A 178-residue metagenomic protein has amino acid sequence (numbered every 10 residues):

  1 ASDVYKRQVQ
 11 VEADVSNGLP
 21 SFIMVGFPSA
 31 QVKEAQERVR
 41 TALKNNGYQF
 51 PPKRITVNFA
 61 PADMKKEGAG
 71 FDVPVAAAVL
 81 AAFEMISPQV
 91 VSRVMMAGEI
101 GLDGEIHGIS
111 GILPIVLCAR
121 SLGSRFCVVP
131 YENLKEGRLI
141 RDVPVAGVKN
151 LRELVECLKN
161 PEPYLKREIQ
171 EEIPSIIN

Functional and structural regions predicted by a protein language model:
S2-N178: Peripheral, non-AAA+ core regions of ATP-driven protein-machinery
